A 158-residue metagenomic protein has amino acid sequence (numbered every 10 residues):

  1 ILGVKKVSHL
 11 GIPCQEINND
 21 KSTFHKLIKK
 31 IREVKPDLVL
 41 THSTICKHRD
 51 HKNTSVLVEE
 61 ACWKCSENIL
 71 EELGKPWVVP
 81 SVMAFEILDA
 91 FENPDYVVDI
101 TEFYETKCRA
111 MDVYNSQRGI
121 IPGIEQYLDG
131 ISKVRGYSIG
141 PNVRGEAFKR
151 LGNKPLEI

Functional and structural regions predicted by a protein language model:
I1-Q15: A conserved beta-strand->alpha-helix junction
N18-I158: Metal-dependent de-N-acetylase/amidase catalytic core
